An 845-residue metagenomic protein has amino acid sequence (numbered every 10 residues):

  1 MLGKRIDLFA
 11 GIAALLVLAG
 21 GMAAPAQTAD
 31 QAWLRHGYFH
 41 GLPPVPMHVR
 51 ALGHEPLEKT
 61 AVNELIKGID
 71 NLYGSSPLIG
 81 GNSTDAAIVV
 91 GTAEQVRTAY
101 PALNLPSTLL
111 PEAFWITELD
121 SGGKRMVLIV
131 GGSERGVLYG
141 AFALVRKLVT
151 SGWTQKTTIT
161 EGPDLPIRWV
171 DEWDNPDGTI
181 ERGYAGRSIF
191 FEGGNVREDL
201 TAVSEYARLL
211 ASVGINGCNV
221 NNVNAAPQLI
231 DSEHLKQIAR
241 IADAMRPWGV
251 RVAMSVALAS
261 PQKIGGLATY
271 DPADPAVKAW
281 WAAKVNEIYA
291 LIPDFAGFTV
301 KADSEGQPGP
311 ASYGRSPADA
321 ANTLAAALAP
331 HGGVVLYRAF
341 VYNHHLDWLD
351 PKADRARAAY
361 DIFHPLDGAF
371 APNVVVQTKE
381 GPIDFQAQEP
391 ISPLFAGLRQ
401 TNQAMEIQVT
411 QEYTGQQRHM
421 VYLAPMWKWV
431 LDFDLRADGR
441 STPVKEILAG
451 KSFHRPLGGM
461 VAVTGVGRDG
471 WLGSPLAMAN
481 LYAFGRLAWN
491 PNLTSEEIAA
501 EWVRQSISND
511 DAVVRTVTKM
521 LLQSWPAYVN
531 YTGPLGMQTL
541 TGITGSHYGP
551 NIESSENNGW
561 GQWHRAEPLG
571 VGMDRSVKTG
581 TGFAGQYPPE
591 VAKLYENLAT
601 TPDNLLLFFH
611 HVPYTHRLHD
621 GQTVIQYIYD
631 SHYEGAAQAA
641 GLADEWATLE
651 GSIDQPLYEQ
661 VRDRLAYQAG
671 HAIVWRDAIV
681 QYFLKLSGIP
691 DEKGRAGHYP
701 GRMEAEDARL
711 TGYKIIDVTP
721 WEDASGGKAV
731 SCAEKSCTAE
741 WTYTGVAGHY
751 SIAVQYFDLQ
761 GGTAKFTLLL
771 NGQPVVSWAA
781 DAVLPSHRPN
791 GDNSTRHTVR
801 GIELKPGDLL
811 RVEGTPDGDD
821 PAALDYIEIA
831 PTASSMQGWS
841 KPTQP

Functional and structural regions predicted by a protein language model:
M1-I12: Bacterial N-terminal signal peptides that target proteins for export
A10-G21: Bacterial N-terminal signal peptides
L15, A26-D120: Acidic, contiguous N-terminal accessory segments
F39-E55, R187-F191, N221-N224, T615-I625: Acidic/histidine-rich, surface-exposed loop or edge segments in extracytoplasmic proteins
A61-E64, G68, S107-T299, A329 (+1 more regions): Feature activates predominantly on carbohydrate-active enzymes
S83, R97, G193-R197, S232 (+3 more regions): Catalytic-core regions of glycoside hydrolase
R440-E704, V718-P720, T744: Catalytic domains of carbohydrate-active enzymes that cleave complex glycans
P690-P845: Extracytoplasmic
